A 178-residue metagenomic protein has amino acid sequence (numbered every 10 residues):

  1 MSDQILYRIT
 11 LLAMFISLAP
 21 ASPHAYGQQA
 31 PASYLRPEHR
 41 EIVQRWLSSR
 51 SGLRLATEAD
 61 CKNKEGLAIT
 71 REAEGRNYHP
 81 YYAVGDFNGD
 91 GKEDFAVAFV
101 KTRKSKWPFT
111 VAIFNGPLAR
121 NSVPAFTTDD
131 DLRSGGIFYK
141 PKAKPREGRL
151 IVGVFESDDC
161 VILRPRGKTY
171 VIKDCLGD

Functional and structural regions predicted by a protein language model:
M1-Y7: N-terminal secretory signal peptides that target proteins for export/translocation
R8-L11, F15-L18, A25-A56, N121 (+1 more regions): Acidic, small-residue rich beta-repeat scaffolds with periodic aromatic anchors
D60-E72: Surface-exposed loop and turn segments in beta-propeller and other repeat-based domains that flank or scaffold
R71-Y82, K140-P141: Signature of short aromatic-glycine-proline-rich micro-motifs recurring in repeat-based ectodomains
Y82-D90: Acidic, divalent-cation-chelating loop motifs in proteins
G89-F99, R146-G153: Acidic/hydrophobic-patterned starts of short beta strands in beta-sheet-rich repeat architectures
K104-A112, D159-V161: Structural motif
I113-R120: Short edge-strand/loop segments of extracellular domains
